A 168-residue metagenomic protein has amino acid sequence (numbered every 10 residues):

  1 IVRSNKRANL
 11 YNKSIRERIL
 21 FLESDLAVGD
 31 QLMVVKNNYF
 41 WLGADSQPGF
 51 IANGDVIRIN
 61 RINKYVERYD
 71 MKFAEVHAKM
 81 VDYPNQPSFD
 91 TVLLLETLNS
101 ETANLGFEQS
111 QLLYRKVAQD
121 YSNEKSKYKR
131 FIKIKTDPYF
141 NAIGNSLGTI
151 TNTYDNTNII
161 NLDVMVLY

Functional and structural regions predicted by a protein language model:
I1-Y168: Core RecA-like ATPase module of SF1/SF2 helicases and allied nucleic-acid translocases
